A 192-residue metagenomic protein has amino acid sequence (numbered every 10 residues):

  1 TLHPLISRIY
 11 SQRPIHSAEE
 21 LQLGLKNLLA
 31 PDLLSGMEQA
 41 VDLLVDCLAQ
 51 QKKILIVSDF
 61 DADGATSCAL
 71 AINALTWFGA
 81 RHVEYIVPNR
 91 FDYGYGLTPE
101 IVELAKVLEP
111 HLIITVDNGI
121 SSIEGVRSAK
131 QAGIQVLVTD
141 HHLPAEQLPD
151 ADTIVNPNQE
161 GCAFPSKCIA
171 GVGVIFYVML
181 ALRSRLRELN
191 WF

Functional and structural regions predicted by a protein language model:
T1-F192: Replace "Mg2+/Mn2+-dependent" with "divalent metal-dependent
